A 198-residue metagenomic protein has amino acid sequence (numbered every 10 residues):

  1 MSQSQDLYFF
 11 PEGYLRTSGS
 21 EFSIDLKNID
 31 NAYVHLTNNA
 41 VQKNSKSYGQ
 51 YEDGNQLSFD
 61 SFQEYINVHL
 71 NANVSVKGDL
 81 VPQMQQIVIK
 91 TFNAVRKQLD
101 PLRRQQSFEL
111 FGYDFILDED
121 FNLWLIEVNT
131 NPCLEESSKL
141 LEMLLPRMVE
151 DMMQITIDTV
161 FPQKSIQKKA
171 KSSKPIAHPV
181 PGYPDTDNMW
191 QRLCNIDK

Functional and structural regions predicted by a protein language model:
M1-F108, D120, E142, M148 (+1 more regions): Catalytic core of tubulin tyrosine ligase-like
Y113-F115: Hydrophobic residue at the +6 position relative to the catalytic HRD Asp in the kinase catalytic loop
L117-K198: C-terminal active-site "lid" helix and adjoining low-complexity regulatory extension at the edge of ATP-using catalytic
